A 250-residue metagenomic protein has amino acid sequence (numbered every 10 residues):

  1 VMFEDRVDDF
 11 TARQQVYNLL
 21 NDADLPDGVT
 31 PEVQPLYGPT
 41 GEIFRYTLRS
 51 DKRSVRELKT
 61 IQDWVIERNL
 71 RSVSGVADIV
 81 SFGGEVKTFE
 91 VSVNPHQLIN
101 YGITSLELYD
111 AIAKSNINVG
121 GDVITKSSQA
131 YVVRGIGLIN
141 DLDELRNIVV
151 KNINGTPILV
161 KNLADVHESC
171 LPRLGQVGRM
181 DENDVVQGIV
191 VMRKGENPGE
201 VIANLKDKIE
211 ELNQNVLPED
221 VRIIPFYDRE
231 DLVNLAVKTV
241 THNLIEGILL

Functional and structural regions predicted by a protein language model:
V1-I248: Membrane-proximal extracytoplasmic
